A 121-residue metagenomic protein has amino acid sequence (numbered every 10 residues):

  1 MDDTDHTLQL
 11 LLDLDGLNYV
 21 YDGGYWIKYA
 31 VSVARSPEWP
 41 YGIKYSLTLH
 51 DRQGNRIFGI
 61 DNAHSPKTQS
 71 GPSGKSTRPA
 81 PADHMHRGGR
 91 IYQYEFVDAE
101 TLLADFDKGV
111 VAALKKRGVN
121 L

Functional and structural regions predicted by a protein language model:
D2-P79: The feature represents the first ordered module of a protein
Q53-N55, R78-A80, V111, R117 (+1 more regions): Alpha-helical membrane insertion/targeting regions
A80-H86: Short, basic/glycine-rich phosphate-binding loops at helix/coil junctions that contact nucleotide phosphates
H86-G118: Well-ordered alpha/beta subsegment
